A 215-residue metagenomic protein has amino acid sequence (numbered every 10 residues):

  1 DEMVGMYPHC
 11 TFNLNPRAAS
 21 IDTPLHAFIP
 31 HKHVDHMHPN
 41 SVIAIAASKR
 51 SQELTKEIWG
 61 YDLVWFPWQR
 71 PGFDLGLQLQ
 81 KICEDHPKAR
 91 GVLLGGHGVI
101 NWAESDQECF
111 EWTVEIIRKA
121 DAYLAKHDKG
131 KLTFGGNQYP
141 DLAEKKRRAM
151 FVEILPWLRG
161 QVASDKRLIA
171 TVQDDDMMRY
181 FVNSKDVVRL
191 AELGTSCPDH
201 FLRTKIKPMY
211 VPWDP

Functional and structural regions predicted by a protein language model:
D1-P215: Glycine-rich flexible loops
